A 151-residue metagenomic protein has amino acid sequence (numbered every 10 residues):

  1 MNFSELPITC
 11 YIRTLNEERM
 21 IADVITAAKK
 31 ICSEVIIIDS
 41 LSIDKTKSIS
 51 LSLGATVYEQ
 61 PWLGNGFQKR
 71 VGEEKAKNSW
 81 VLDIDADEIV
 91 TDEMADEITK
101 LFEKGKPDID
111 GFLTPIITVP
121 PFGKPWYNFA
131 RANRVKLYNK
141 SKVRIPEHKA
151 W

Functional and structural regions predicted by a protein language model:
M1, R70-E73, S79-W80, T91-W151: Catalytic-site signature of metal-activated, phosphate-bearing donor transferases, centered on the GT-A/GT-A-like
P7-T9: Cell-envelope/extracellular polymer assembly enzymes that use nucleotide-activated donors
Y11-I31: Short, well-formed alpha-helical segments that are part of the catalytic scaffolds of diverse glycosyltransferases
R19-A22, D44-L53, E93: Acidic helix N-cap motif at the loop->helix transition within catalytic regions of sugar-transfer enzymes
A27, D39-I49, D85: A conserved acidic beta->alpha catalytic loop
S33, K47-K75: Conserved donor nucleotide-binding strand/loop of the catalytic core
S40, Q60, N78, D85-E88 (+2 more regions): Short acidic donor-binding/metal-coordinating loop in glycosyltransferase active sites
